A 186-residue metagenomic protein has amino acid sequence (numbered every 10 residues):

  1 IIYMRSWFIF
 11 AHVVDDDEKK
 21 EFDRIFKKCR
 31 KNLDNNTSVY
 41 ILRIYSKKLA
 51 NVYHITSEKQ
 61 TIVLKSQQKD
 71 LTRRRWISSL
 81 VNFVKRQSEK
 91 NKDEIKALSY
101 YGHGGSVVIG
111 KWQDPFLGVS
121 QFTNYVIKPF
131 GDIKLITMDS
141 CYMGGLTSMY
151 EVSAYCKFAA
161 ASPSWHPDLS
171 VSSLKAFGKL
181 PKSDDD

Functional and structural regions predicted by a protein language model:
I1-K92: N-terminal extension/subdomain marker
W7-F10, Y40-R43, K96-Y100, K134-M138 (+1 more regions): Structural recognition of the beta-strand scaffold that forms the well-ordered cores of secreted hydrolase catalytic
V13-D16, S46-L49, G102-V108, S140-G145 (+1 more regions): Solvent-exposed loop/turn segments at secondary-structure junctions within structured extracellular/periplasmic domains
K28-V39, K128-K134, A154-A160: Structural alpha-beta junctions
Q87-S88, N124-K128, M149-S153: Mature extracellular/periplasmic domains of secretome proteins
K90-V107: Active-site groove signature of glycoside hydrolases
G104-G131: A short, glycine/acidic-enriched catalytic loop
D132-D186: Active-site-proximal C-terminal subdomain of hydrolase catalytic domains
